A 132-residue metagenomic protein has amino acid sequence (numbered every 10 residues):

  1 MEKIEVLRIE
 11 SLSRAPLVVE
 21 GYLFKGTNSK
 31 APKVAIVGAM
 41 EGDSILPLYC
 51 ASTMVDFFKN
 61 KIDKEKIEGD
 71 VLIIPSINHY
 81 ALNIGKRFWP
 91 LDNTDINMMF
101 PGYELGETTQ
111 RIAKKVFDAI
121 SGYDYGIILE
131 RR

Functional and structural regions predicted by a protein language model:
M1-R132: Structured catalytic-domain cores with a bias toward divalent-metal coordination
